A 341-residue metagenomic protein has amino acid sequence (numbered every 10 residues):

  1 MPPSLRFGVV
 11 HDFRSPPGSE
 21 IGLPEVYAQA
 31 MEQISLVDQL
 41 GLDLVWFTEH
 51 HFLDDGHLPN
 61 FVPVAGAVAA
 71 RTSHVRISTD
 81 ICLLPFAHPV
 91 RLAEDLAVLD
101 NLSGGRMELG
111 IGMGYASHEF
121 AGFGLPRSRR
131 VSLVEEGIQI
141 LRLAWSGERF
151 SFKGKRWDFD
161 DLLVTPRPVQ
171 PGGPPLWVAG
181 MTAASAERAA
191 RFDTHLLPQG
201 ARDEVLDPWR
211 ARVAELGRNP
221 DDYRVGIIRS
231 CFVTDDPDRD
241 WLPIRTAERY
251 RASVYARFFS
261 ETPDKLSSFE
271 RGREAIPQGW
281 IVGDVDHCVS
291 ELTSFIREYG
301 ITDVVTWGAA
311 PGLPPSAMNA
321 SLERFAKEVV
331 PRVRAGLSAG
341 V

Functional and structural regions predicted by a protein language model:
M1-R76, G172-P174: N-terminal beta1-alpha1-beta2 module of alpha/beta enzyme domains
P2-L5, P85-F192, R202-D207, A211-D222: Internal, glycine-rich beta/alpha segment that forms the wall or movable "lid" of small-molecule/cofactor binding
P3, H11, Q39, R129-V164 (+2 more regions): An alpha-helical appendage that flanks or caps ligand/catalytic pockets
F7-H11, V45-F47, I77-T79, M107-I111 (+4 more regions): Hydrophobic faces of well-ordered beta-strands that scaffold small-molecule active sites in alpha/beta enzyme cores
F13-Y27, C82-V90, P171-G180, I276-V285: Active-site mouth loops of central-metabolism enzymes
P24-L36, D95, G180-E187, H287-S294: Short, acidic/polar
G41, E49, V68, L99 (+8 more regions): Conserved, mostly hydrophobic/aromatic
T72-H74, S103, R188-L197, G300: Glycine-enriched alpha-helix->loop->beta-strand junction motifs that scaffold or abut catalytic
